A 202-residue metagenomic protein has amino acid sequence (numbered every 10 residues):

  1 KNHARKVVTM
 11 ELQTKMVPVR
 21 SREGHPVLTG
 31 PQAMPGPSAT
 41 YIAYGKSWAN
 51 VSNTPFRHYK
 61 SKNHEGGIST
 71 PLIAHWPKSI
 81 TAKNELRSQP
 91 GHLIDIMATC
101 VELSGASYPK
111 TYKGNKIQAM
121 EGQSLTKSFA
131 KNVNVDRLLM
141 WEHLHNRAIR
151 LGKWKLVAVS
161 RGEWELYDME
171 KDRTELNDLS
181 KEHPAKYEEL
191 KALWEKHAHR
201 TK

Functional and structural regions predicted by a protein language model:
K1-H75: Histidine-centered active-site microenvironments of extracellular/periplasmic hydrolases and transferases
N2-V7, N177-A185: Active-site-proximal N-terminal segment of extracellular/periplasmic enzymes that hydrolyze or transfer
P37-I68, S79-Q89, L93-K171, K186 (+1 more regions): C-terminal cap/loop subdomain of S1 sulfatases and analogous C-terminal strand-loop tails that border
E182-K196: A non-catalytic, amphipathic alpha-helix used as a structural packing/dimerization or gating element in enzyme scaffolds
